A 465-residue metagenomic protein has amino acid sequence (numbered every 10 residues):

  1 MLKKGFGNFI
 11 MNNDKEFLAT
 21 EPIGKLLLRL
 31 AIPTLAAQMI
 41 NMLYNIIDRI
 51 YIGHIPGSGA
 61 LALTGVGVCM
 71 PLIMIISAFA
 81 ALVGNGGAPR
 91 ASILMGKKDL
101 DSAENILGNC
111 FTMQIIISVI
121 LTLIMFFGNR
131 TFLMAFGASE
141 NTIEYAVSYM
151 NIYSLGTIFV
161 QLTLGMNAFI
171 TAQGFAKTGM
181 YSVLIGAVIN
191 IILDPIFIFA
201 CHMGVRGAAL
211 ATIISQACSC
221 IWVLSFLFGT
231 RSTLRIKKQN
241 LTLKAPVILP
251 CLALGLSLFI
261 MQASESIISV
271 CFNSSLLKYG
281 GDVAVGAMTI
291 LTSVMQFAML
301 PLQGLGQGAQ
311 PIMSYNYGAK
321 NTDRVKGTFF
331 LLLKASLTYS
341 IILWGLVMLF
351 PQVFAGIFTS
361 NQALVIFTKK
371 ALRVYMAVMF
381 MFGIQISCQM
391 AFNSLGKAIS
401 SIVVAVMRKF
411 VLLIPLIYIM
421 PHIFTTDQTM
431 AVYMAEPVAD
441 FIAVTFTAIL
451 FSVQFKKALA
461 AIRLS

Functional and structural regions predicted by a protein language model:
M1-A31, A91-G156, A200-G255, M313-V378 (+1 more regions): Short alpha-helical transmembrane segments in multi-pass integral membrane proteins
T34, Q38, I50, P89 (+15 more regions): Transmembrane alpha-helix boundary and packing residues in multipass membrane permease domains and related
L35-P89, Y153-V160, L249-N316, S336-W344 (+3 more regions): Transmembrane helix-bundle signature of multi-pass secondary active exporters and lipid flippases
N41, N45, R49, G53 (+10 more regions): Juxtamembrane/transmembrane-helix interface segments of polytopic membrane transporters
L43-I46, H54, A60, L94-K97 (+6 more regions): Helix-loop interface residues and adjacent transmembrane-helix termini in multi-pass membrane transporters, primarily
L63-L123, V160-G179, A287-P351, F382-V404: Small-residue-rich hydrophobic transmembrane alpha-helices
G84, Y153-T171, S182-A187, A208-I221 (+4 more regions): Short runs within selected transmembrane alpha-helices of multi-pass transporters and secretion channels
S139, F175-A176, G204, G281 (+2 more regions): Short loop-to-helix capping motifs
